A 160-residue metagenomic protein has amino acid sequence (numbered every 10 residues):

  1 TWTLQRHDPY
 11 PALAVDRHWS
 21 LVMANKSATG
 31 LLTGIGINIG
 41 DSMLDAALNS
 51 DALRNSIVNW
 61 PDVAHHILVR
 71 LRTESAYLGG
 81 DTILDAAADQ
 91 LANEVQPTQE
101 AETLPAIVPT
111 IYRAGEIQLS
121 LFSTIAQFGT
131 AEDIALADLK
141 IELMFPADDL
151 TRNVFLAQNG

Functional and structural regions predicted by a protein language model:
W2-T3: PAS-family sensory domains
R6, M23, I39, T103 (+1 more regions): Residue-level signal for the start and early helices of compact helical domains
H7-Y10, P105-I107: Short beta-strand-initiation
D8-P97, A114: PAS-family sensory domains
E74-S75, G79, N93-G160: Amphipathic alpha-helical interface segments
